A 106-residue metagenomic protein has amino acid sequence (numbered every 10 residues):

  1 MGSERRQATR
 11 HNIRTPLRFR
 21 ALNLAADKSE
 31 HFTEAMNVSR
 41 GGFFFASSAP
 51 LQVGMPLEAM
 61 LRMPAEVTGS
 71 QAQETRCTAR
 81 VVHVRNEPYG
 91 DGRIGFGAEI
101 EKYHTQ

Functional and structural regions predicted by a protein language model:
M1-Q106: Structured alpha-helical
